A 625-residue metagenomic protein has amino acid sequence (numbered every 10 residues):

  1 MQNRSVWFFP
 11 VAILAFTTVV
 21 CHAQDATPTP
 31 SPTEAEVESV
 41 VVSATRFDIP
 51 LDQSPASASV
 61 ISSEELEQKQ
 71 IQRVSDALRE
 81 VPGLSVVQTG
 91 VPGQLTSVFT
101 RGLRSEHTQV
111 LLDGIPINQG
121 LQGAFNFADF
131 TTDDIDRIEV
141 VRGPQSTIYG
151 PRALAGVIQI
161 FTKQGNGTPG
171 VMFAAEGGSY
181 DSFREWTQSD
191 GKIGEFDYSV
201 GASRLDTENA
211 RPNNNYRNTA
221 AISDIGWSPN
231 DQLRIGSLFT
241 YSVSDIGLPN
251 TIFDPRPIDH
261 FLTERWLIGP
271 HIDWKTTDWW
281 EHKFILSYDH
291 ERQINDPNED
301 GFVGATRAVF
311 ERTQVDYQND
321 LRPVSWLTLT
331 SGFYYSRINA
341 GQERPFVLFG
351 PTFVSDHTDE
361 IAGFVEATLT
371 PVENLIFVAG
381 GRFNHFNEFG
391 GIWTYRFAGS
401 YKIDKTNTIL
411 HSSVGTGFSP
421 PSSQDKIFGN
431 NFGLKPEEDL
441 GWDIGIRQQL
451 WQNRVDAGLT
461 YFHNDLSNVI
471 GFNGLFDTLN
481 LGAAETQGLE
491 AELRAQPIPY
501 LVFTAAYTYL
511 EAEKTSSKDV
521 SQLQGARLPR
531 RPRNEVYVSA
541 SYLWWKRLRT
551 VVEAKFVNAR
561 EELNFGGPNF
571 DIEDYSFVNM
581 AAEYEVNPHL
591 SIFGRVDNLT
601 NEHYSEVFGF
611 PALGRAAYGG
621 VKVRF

Functional and structural regions predicted by a protein language model:
M1-V81, W227, A495: N-terminal Sec signal peptide and the immediately downstream disordered periplasmic leader that contains the TonB box
P10, S228, S412, R527-F625: Conserved C-terminal beta-signal and adjacent last beta-strands/turns of outer-membrane beta-barrel proteins
S75, R79-Q119, D136: Extracytoplasmic beta-strand/coil segments of soluble accessory domains associated with Gram-negative outer-membrane
I115-R142: Short acidic/polar hinge/loop motifs at secondary-structure boundaries that mediate gating or recognition
S179-D206, R211-D245, D259-E281, P323 (+1 more regions): Transmembrane beta-barrel wall of Gram-negative outer-membrane proteins
F196, W279-P297, T330, R337-G341 (+5 more regions): Membrane-embedded beta-barrel scaffold of Gram-negative outer-membrane proteins
N230, F239, T277, R322-T330 (+5 more regions): Structural signature of Gram-negative outer-membrane beta-barrels, strongest in the C-terminal barrel of TonB-dependent
T370-F377, H463-D465, N480-F565, T600: Gram-negative outer-membrane beta-barrel transporters
